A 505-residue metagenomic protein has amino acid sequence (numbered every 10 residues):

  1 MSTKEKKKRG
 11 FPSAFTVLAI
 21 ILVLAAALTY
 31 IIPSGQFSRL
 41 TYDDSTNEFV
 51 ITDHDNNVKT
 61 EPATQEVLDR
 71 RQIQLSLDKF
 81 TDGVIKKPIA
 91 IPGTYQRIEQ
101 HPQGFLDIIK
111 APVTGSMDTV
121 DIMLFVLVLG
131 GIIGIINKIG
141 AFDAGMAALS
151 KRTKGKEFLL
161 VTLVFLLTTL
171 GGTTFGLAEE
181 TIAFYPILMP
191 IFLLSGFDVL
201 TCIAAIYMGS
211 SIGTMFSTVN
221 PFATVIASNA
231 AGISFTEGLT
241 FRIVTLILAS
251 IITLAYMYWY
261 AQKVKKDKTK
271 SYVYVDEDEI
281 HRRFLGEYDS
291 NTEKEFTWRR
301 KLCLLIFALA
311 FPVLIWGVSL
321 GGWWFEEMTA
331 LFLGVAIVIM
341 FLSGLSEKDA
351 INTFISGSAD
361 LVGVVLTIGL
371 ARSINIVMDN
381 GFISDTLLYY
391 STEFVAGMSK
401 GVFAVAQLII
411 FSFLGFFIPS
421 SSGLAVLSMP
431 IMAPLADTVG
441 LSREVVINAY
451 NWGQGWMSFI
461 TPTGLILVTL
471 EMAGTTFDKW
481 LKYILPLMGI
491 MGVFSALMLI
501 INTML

Functional and structural regions predicted by a protein language model:
S2-F15, Q36-I51, T240-T353: Long, contiguous bundles of hydrophobic transmembrane helices that form the permeation core of multi-pass
K4-V17, Y185-V275, E293-K301, S442 (+1 more regions): Membrane-core helix-loop-helix motifs of multi-pass transport proteins
P12, V395-L505: C-terminal transmembrane helix pair
A14-V23, I51-D143, W323-T386: Core transmembrane alpha-helical segments of multi-pass membrane transporters/permeases
V17-I31, V126-G134, L167-G171, G213 (+6 more regions): Hydrophobic core segments of alpha-helical transmembrane domains in multi-pass membrane transport and ion-translocation
D118-M123, I133-D143, G172-A183, G213-N220 (+5 more regions): Short helix-coil transition sites and intra-membrane helix breaks within transmembrane domains of multi-pass
V126, E157-G172, F197-I212, I247 (+2 more regions): Alpha-helical transmembrane segments of multi-pass membrane proteins
L127, K156-I187, I368-A371, N375-M378 (+1 more regions): Hydrophobic alpha-helical transmembrane segments of multi-pass integral membrane proteins, predominantly secondary
